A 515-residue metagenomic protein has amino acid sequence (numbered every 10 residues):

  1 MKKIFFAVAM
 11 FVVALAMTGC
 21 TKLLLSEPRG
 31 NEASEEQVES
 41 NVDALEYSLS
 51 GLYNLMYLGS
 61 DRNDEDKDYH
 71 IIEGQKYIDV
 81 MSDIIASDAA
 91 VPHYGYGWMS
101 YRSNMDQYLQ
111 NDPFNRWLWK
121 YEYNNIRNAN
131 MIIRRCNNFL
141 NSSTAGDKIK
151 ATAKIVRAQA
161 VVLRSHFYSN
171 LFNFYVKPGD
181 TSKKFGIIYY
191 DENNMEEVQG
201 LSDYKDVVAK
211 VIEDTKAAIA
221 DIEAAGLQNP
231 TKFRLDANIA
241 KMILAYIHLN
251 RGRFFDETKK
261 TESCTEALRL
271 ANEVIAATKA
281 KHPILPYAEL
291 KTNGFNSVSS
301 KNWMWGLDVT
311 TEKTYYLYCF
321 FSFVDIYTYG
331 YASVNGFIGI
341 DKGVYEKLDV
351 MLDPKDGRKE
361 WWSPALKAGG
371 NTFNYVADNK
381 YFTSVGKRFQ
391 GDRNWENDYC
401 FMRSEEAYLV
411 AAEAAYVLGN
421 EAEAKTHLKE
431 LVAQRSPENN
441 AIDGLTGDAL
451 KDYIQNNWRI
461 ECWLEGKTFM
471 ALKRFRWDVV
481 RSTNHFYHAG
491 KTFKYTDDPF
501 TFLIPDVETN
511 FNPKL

Functional and structural regions predicted by a protein language model:
M1-G30: Bacterial Sec-dependent N-terminal signal peptides
C20-D79, A271, D325-Y327, M351-D353 (+4 more regions): Membrane-proximal, proline-rich intrinsically disordered regions
E35, D64-I78, K177-K183, A224-F320 (+1 more regions): Short, surface-exposed recognition loops and adjoining beta-strand edges that mediate ligand/DNA contacts, enriched
H93-F174, S202, I219-L227, D392-Y399 (+2 more regions): Conserved, well-structured interaction surfaces
K260-Y399, S404, E461, G466 (+4 more regions): Hydrophobic-face positions in mid-chain alpha helices that act as interaction patches
